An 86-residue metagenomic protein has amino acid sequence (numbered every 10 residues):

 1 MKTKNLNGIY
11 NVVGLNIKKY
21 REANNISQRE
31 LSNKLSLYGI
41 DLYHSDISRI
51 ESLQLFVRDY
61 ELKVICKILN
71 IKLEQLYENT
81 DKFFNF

Functional and structural regions predicted by a protein language model:
M1-N24: A short, Lys/Arg-rich alpha-helix, primarily the initiator
K2-G8, E30, K67, E74-F86: Short, charged recognition helix plus adjacent turn of helix-turn-helix-like nucleic-acid-binding domains
V13, N24, I40, L55-R58: Flexible coil/turn residues that form the inter-helical turn or adjacent wing/linker of helix-turn-helix
I17, Q28, H44, D59-L62: Helix-turn-helix DNA-binding elements, focusing on the entry/boundary residues of the two helices that contact DNA
K18, E22, S36-L37, S52 (+1 more regions): Residue-level detection of the helix-turn-helix DNA-binding "recognition helix"
N25-R49: Short alpha-helical DNA-recognition segment
Q54, R58-Q75: DNA major-groove recognition helix of helix-turn-helix/homeodomain DNA-binding modules
